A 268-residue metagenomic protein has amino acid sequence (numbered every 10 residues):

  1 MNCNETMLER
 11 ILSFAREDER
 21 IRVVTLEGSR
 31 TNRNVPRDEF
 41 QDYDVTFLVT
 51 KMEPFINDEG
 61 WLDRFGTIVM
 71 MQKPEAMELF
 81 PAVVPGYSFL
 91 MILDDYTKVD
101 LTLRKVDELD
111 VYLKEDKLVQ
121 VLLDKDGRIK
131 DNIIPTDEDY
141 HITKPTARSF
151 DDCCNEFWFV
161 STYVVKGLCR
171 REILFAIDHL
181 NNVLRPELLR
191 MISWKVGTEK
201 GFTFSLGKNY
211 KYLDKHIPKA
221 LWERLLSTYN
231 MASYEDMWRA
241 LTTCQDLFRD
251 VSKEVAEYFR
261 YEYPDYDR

Functional and structural regions predicted by a protein language model:
M1-E19, E27-D38, T46-T102: Metal-dependent nucleotidyltransferase catalytic core
R33, E108-D110, A220: A broad, structure-centric signal for solvent-exposed, well-ordered loop/edge residues that line or flank functional
R37-D38, L113-E115, L206: Short aromatic-enriched loop/helix-cap "lid" or pocket-rim segments at secondary-structure transitions that line
D38, Q120, K211: Flexible, active-site-adjacent loop/turn segments at secondary-structure boundaries
F65-F175, L180: Conserved NTP/Mg2+-binding pocket subregion across the NTase superfamily
H141-R268: Conserved nucleotidyltransferase catalytic core and NTase-mimicking acidic/glycine-rich helix/loop elements in nucleic
